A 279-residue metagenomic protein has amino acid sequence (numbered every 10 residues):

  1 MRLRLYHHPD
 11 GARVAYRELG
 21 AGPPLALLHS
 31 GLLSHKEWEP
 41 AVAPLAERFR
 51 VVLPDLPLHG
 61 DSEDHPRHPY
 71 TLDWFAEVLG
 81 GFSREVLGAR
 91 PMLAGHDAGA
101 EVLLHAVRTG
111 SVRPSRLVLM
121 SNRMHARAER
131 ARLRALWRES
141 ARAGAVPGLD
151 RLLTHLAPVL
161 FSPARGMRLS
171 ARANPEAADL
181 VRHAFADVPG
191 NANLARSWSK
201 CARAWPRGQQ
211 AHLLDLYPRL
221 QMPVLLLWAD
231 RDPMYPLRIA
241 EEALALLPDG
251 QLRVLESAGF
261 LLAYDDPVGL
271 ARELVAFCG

Functional and structural regions predicted by a protein language model:
P9, L53-A98, R272: Active-site loop/oxyanion-hole signature of alpha/beta-hydrolase fold enzymes
A12-D61: Conserved HGGG/HGGXW glycine-rich cap/lid loop of the alpha/beta-hydrolase fold
R108, S115-R151: Flexible "cap/lid" loop of the alpha/beta hydrolase fold
A128-R130, L152-R219: Conserved alpha/beta-hydrolase catalytic His-Asp/Glu region
L213, M222, P236-A245: Short alpha-helix in the alpha/beta-hydrolase fold that links the catalytic acid
L220, L226-W228: Short beta-strand/loop motif that positions the catalytic acidic residue of the alpha/beta-hydrolase fold
R231-Y235: Acidic catalytic loop of the alpha/beta-hydrolase fold
A258-P267, A271: Catalytic histidine-centered segment of alpha/beta-hydrolase-like enzymes
